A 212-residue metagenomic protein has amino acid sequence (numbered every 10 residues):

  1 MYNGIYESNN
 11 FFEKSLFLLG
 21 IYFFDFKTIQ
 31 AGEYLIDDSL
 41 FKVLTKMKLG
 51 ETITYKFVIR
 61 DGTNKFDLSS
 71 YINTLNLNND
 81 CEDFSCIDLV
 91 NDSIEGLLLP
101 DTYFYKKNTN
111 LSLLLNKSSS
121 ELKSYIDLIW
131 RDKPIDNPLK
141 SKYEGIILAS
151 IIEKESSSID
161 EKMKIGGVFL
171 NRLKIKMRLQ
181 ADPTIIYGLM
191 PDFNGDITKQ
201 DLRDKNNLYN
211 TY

Functional and structural regions predicted by a protein language model:
Y2-I129: Signal peptide-directed extracytoplasmic domains
S70-N78, L89-Y212: Bacterial extracytoplasmic/cell-wall-associated proteins, especially those involved in peptidoglycan
